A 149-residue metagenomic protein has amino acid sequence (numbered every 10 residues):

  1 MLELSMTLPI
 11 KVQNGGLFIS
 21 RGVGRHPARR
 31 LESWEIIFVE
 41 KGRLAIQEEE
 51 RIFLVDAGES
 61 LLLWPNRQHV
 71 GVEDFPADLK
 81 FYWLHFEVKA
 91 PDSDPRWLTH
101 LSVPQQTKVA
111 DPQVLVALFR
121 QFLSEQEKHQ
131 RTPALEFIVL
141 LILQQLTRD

Functional and structural regions predicted by a protein language model:
M1-G24, S60-Q130, L140-D149: A hydrophobic/aromatic-rich effector-binding and dimerization subdomain of bacterial HTH-type transcriptional regulators
P9, Q13, G42-R43, E49: PLP-dependent aminotransferase class I/II
H26-A28: Short Gly/Pro-enriched turn/cap motifs at secondary-structure boundaries
R30-I46: Short, conserved beta-strand element in jelly-roll/cupin
E50-W64: Short acidic-glycine-tyrosine-enriched beta hairpin
